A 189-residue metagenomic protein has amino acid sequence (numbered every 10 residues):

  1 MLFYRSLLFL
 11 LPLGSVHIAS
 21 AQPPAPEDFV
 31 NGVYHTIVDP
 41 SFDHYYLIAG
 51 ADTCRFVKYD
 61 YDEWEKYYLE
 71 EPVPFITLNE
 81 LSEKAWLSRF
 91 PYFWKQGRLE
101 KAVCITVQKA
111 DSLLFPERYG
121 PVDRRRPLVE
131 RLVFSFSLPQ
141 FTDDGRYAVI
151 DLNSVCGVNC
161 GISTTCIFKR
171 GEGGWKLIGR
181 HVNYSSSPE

Functional and structural regions predicted by a protein language model:
M1-F29: Bacterial Sec-dependent N-terminal signal peptides
A21-Y147, C156, E189: Flexible low-complexity loop/turn motifs enriched in small/helix-breaking residues
F136-Q140, T164-K169: Hydrophobic/aromatic beta-strand elements that line small-molecule binding cavities or substrate pockets in beta-rich
A148-V149, K176: General beta-strand recognition
C156-I162: Short, cysteine-centered beta-strand-loop-beta hairpins and adjacent loop/turn segments enriched in charged/polar
I167-S186: Short beta-strand edge/turn micro-motifs at domain boundaries
